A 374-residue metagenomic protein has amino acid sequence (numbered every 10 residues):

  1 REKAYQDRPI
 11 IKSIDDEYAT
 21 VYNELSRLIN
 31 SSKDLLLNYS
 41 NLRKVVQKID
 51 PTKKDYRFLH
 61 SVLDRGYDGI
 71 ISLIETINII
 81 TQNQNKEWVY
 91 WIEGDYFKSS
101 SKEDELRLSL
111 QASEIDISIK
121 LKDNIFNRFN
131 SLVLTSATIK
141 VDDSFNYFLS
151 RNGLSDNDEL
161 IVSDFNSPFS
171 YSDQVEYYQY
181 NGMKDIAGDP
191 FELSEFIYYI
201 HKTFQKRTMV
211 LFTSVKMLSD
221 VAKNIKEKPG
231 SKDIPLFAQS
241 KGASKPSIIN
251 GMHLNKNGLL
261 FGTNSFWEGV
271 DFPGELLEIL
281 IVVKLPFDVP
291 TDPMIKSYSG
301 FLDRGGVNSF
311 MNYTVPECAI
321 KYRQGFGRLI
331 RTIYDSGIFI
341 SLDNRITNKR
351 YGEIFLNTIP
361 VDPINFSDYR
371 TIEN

Functional and structural regions predicted by a protein language model:
R1-N374: ASCE RecA-like P-loop NTPase motor cores that couple ATP hydrolysis to mechanical translocation on nucleic acids
